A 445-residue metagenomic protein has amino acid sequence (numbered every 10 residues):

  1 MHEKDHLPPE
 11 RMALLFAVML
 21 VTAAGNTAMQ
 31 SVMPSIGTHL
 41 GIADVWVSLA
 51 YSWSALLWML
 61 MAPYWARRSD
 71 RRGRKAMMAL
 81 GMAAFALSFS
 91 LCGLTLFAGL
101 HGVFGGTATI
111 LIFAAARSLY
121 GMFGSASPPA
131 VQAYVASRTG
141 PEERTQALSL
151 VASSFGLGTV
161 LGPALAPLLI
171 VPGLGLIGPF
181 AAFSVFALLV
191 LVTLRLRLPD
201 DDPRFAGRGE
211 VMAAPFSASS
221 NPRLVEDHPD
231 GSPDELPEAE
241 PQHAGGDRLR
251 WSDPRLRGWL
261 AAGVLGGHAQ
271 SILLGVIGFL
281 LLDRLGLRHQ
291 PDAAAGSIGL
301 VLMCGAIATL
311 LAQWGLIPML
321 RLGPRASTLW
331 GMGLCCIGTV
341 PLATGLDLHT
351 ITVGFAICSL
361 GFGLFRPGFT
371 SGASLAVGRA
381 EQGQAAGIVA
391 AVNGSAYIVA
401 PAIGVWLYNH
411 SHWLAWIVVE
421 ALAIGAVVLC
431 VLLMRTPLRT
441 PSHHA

Functional and structural regions predicted by a protein language model:
M1-P9, P199-A261: Juxtamembrane intracellular "pre-TM" segments in multi-pass secondary transporters
D5-A55, G258-A262, G267-R288: Helix-loop boundary and gating motifs at the non-cytosolic
L20, H101-A126, T350-L364: Hydrophobic core of transmembrane alpha-helices in multi-pass small-molecule transporters, especially MFS/SLC-type
M61-R74, T309-P324, Y408: Helix-to-loop junctions at the C-terminal end of transmembrane segments in multipass secondary transporters
M78, T328-L329: Primarily marks hydrophobic transmembrane alpha-helices of the MFS/SLC 12-helix fold
A83-G106, L334-L346: C-terminal ends and interior cores of transmembrane alpha-helices in multi-pass membrane transporters/permeases
A116-F155: Cytoplasmic helix-loop-helix junction between adjacent transmembrane helices in 12-TM secondary transporters
I177-R195, A415-L432: Symmetry-related core transmembrane helices of the 12-TM Major Facilitator Superfamily/SLC fold
